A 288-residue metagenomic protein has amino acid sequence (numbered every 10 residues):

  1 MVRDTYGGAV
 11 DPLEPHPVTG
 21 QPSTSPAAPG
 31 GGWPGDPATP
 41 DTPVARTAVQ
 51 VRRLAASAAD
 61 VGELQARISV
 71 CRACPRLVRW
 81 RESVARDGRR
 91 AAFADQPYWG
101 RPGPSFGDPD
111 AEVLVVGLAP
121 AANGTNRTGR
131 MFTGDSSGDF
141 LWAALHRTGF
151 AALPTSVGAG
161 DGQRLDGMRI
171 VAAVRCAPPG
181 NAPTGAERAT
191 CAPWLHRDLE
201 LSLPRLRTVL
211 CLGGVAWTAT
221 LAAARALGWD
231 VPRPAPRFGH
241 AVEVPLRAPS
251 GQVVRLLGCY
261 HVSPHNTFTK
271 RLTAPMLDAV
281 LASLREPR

Functional and structural regions predicted by a protein language model:
Y6, L13-L246, S250-P287: A polyanion-binding, active-site-adjacent surface
